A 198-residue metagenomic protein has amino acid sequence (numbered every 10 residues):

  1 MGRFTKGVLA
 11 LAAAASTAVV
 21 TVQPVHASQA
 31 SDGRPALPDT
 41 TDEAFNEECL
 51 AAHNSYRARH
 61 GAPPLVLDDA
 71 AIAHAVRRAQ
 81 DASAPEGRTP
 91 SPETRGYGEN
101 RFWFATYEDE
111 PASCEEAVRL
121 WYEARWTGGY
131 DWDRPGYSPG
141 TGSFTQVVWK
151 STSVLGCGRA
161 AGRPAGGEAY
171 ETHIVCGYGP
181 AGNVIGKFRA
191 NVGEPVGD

Functional and structural regions predicted by a protein language model:
M1-S28: Secretory targeting and sorting signals
R3-K6, A10, A30-G33, L37 (+2 more regions): Anionic, Ser/Thr-rich low-complexity intrinsically disordered regions
F4, H53-N54, P64, E86-C114 (+3 more regions): GH16 jelly-roll
S28-S31, E99: Boundary of Sec targeting at the N-terminus
L37-G98: Short, well-ordered surface patches within globular domains
S55-R57, I72-A73, D81-A82, T106-D109 (+3 more regions): Solvent-exposed loop/turn segments at secondary-structure junctions within structured extracellular/periplasmic domains
C114-D198: Disulfide-stabilized extracellular recognition modules
